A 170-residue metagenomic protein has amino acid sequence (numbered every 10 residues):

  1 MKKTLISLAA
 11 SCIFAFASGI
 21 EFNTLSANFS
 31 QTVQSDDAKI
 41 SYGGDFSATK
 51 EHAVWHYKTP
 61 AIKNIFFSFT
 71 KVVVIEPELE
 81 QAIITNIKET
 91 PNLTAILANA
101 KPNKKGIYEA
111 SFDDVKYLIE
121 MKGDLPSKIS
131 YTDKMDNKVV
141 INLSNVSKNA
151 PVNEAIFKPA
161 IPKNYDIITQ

Functional and structural regions predicted by a protein language model:
T4-A15: Sec-dependent N-terminal signal peptides
G19-K39: A short, Trp-centered hydrophobic/proline-enriched beta-strand micro-motif
A27, A53-Y57, V72-E76, A110 (+1 more regions): Short hydrophobic/aromatic-rich beta-strand segments that constitute the beta-sheet cores of beta-sandwich/beta-barrel
D37, P60, E78-L79, F112-D114 (+1 more regions): Glycine-centered tight beta-turn/hairpin loop motif at sheet-sheet or coil-to-beta transitions
Y42-N92: An acidic-aromatic
G44-A48, I65, A98-P102, E109-A110 (+1 more regions): Short, exposed beta-strand/loop patches in secreted or surface proteins that constitute
P77-D114: Flexible, surface-exposed loop/linker segments and immediately adjacent secondary-structure boundaries
K104-G106, A110-K116, M121-Q170: Non-transmembrane domains of secretory- and envelope-associated proteins
